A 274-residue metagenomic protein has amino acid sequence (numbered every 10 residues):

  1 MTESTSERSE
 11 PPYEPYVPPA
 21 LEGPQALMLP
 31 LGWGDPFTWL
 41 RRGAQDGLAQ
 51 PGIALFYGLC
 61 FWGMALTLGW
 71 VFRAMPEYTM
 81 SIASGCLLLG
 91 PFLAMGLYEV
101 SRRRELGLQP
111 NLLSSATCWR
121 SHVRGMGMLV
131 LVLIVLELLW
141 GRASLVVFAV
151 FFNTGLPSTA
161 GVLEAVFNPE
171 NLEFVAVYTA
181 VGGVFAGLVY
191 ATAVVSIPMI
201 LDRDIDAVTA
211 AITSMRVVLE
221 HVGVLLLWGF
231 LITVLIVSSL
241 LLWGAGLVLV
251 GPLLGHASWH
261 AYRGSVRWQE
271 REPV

Functional and structural regions predicted by a protein language model:
M1-V274: Hydrophobic alpha-helical membrane segments
